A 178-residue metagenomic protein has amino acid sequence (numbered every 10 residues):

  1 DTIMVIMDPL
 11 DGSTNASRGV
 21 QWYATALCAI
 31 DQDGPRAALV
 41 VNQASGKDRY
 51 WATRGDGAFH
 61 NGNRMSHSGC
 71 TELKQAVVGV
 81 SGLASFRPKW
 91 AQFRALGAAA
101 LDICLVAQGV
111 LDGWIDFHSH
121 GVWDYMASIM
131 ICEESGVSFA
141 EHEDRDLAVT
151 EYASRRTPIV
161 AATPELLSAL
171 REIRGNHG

Functional and structural regions predicted by a protein language model:
T2-G55: DPxDG-like acidic metal-binding loop motif
G55, M65-G178: An extended, acidic
